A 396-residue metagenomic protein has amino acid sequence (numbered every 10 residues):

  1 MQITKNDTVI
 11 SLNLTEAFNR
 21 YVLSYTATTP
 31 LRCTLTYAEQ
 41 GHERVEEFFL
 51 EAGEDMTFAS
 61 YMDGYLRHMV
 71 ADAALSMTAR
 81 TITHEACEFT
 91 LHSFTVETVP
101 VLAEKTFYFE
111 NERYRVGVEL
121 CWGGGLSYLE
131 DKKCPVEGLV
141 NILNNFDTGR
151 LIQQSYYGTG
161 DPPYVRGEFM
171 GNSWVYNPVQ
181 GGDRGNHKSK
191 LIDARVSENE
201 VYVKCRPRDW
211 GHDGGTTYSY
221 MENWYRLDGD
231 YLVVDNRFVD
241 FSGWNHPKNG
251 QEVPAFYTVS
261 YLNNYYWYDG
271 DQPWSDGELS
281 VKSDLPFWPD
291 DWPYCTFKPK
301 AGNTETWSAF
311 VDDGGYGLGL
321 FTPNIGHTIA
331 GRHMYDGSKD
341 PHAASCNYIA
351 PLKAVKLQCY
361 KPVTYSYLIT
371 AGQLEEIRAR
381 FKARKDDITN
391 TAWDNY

Functional and structural regions predicted by a protein language model:
I3-A17, F58-A59: Short beta-strands within extracellular/lumenal beta-sheet-rich domains
T15-V22, V70-D72: Extended extracellular/luminal ectodomain segments enriched in beta-structured repeat modules
Q40-A71: Extracellular carbohydrate recognition and processing domains and analogous Trp-centered ligand-binding platforms
I82-V101: Exposed low-complexity, polar/acidic, P/S/T/G-rich flexible segments that act as propeptides, protease-susceptible
V99-R166, A371, R378-A392: Beta-strand-rich N-terminal accessory domains
L102-Y114, C121, K298-Y396: Beta-strand-rich recognition/accessory modules
D161-G229, G243-P247: Extended, loop-rich substrate-binding clefts of extracytoplasmic carbohydrate-active enzymes
S219, D230-P273: Acidic (Asp/Glu-rich), glycine- and aromatic
